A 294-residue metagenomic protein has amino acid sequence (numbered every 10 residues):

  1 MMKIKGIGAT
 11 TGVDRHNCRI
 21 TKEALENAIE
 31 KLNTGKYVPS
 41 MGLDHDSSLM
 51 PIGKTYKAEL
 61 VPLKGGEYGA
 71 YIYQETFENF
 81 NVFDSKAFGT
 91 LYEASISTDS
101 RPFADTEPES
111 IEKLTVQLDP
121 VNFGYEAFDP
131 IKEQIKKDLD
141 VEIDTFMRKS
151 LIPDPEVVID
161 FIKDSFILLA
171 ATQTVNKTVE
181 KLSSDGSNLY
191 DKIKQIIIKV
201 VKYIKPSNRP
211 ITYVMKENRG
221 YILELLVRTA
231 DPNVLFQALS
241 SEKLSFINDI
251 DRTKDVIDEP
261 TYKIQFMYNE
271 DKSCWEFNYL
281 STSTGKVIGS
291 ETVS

Functional and structural regions predicted by a protein language model:
I4, G8-E156, T212-K243: Membrane-active, amphipathic/fusogenic segments and juxtamembrane/transmembrane anchors that bind or insert into lipid
M41-G53, K199-I204, T253-I257: Short, solvent-exposed secondary-structure boundary motifs
E126-I131, S187-V200, L235-D249: Well-ordered, non-membrane alpha-helical segments in soluble/globular domains
V141-K205: Membrane-inserting effector segments that mediate pore formation, membrane fusion, or transient membrane insertion
S183-G186, F246-I247, S290-S294: Contiguous hydrophobic segments
K202-F277: Amphipathic, membrane-inserting segments
D271-S294: Cytosol-/stroma-facing membrane-proximal "stalk/adaptor" domains immediately downstream of transmembrane anchors
